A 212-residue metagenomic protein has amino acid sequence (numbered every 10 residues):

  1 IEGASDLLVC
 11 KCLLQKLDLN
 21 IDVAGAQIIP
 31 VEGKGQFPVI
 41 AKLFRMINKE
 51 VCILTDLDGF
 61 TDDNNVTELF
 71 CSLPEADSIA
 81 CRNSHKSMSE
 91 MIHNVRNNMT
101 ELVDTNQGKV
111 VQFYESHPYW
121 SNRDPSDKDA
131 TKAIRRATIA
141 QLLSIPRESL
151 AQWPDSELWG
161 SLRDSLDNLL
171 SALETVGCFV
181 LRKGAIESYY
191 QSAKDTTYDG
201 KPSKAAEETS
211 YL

Functional and structural regions predicted by a protein language model:
A4-L212: Acidic, Mg2+-coordinating catalytic modules of nucleic-acid enzymes
